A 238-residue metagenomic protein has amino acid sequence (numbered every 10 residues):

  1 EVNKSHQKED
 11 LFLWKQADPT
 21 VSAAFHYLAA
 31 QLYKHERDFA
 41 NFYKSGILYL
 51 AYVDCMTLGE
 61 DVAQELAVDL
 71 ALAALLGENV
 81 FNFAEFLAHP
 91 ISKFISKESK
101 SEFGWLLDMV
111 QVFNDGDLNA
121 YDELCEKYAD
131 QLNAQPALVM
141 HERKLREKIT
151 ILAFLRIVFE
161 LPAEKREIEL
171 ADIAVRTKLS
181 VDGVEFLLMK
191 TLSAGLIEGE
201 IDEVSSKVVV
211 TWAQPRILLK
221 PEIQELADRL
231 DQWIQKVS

Functional and structural regions predicted by a protein language model:
E1-A51, C55-S238: Charged, E/D/K/R/S-rich low-complexity terminal regions of large eukaryotic assembly subunits
